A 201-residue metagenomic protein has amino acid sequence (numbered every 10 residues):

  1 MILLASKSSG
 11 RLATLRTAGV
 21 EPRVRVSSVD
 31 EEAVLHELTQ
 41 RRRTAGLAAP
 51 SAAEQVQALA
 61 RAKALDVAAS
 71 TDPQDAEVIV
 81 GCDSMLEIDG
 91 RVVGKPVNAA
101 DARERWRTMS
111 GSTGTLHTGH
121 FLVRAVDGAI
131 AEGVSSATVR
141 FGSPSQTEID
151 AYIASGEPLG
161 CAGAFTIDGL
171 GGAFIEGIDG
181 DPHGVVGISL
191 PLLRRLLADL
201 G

Functional and structural regions predicted by a protein language model:
M1-G19, S112, D127-A129, S136-G201: GST superfamily/GST-like fold recognition
M1-V78, D199: N-terminal polybasic phosphate/anion-binding patch
L15, A60, D83, A102 (+2 more regions): Residue-level signal for inorganic ion chemistry
L38-T44, E87-I88, D127-S135, I178: Acidic/polar active-site rim loop that often engages polyanionic ligands
L59-V67, R105, I149, S189 (+1 more regions): Short, well-ordered amphipathic alpha-helical segments that serve as non-catalytic structural scaffolds within diverse
V78, S84-G114: Active-site-adjacent loop/tail segments of enzyme domains
R91-V97, V134-G142: Short beta-strand and adjoining strand-loop segment in the mid-core of the Rossmann-like NAD(P)-dependent dehydrogenase
A99, R103-G111, G119-E132, S136-A137: Anionic-ligand binding region
